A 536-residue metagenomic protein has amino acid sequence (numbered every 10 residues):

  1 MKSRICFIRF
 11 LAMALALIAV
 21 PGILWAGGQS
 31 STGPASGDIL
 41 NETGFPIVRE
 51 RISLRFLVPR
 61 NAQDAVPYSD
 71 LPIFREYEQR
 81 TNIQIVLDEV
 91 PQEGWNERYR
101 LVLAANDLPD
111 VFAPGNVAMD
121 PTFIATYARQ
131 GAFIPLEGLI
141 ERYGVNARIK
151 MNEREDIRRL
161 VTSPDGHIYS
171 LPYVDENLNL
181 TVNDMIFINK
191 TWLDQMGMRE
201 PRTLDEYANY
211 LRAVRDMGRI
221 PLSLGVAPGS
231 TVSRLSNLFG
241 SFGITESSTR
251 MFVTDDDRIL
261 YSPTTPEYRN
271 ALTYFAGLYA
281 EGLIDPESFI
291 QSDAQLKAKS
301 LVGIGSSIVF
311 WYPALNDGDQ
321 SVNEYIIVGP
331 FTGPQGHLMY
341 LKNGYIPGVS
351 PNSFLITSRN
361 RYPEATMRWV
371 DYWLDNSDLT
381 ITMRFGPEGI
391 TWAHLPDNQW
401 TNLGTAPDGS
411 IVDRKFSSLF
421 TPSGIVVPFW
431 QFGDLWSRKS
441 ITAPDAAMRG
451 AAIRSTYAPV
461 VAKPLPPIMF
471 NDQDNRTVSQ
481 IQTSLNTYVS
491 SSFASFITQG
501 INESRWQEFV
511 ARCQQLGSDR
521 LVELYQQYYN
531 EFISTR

Functional and structural regions predicted by a protein language model:
K2-C6, F10, P21-E206, N237 (+4 more regions): Conserved N-terminal structural module of periplasmic/extracytoplasmic solute-binding proteins
A16-V20: Hydrophobic membrane-insertion alpha-helices, especially the h-region of bacterial N-terminal signal peptides
I52-L54, D257, S350-F354: Short amphipathic alpha-helical segments
F56-L57, V86-E89, F112-A113, S170 (+4 more regions): A structural signal for short, well-ordered beta-strand segments and their strand-loop junctions that often border
P59, Y372-S495, G500: Conserved small-residue motifs centered on glycine
E76, V309-P313, S440-I441: Long, His/Glu/Asp-enriched segments that create or flank divalent metal/ion-associated functional microenvironments
A125, A227-R250, A276-D434: Extracytoplasmic/periplasmic substrate-binding proteins
E137, S163-S233, F252-L301, F354-D397 (+2 more regions): Helix-loop-helix "hinge/cap" segment bordering the ligand-binding cleft or interdomain interface
